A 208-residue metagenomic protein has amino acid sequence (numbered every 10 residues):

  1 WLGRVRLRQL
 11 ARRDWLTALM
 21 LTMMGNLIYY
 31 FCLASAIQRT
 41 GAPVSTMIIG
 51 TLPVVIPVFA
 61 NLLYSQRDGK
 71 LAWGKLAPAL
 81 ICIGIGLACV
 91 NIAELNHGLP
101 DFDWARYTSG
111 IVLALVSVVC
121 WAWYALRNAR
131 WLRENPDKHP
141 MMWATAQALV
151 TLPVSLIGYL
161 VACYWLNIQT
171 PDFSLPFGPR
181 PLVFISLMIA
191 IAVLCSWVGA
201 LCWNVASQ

Functional and structural regions predicted by a protein language model:
W1, M20, A77-G86, S109-V116 (+2 more regions): Hydrophobic alpha-helical transmembrane segments of multi-pass integral membrane proteins, especially transporters
W1-R6, F59-R67: Structural signal for the C-terminal ends of transmembrane alpha-helices and the immediately following loop
G3-I49, G84, A88-C89, A192-Q208: Specific transmembrane alpha-helical segments of multi-pass solute transporters/efflux pumps, especially DMT/EamA
L7-R12, T22, D68-G69, L99-Y107 (+2 more regions): Helix-boundary and loop/linker segments of multi-pass membrane transporters
A36, L62-D68, W131, W143 (+1 more regions): Hydrophobic/aromatic residues within transmembrane alpha-helices of multi-pass small-molecule transporters
I48-L63, V150-V154, L194: Alpha-helical transmembrane segments of compact multi-pass small-molecule transporters, enriched in specific families
F59, L71-L95: Hydrophobic transmembrane alpha-helices of multi-pass small-molecule transport proteins
